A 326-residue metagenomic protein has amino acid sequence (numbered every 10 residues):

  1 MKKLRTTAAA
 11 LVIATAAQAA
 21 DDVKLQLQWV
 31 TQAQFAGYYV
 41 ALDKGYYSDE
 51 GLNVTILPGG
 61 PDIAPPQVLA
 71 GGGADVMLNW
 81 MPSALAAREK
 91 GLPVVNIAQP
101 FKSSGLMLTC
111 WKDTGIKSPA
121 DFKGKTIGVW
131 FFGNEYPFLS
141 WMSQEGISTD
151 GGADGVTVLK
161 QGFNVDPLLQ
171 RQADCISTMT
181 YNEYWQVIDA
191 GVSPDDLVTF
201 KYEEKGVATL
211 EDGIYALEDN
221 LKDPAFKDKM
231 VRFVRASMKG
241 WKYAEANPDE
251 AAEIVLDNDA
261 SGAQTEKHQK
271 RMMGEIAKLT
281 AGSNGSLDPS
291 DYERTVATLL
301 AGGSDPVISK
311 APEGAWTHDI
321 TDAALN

Functional and structural regions predicted by a protein language model:
K2-A10: Sec-dependent signal peptide recognition, specifically the positively charged N-region followed immediately by
A14-A17: N-terminal signal peptide c-region/cleavage motif recognized by signal peptidases
D21, A86-I97, Q172, Q186-Y202 (+1 more regions): Ligand-binding "clamshell"
D22-Q161, P167-Q170, D174-Y181, A208: Short, glycine-/small- and polar/acidic-enriched structural segments that line small-molecule recognition paths
D43, A70, E89, S143-I147 (+7 more regions): Sec-exported extracytoplasmic/periplasmic mature domains
L106-I116, L210-K227: A bilobed periplasmic-binding-protein/Venus flytrap-type ligand-binding module shared by bacterial periplasmic
K222-G303: Secondary-structure end/capping motifs
Y292-N326: Conserved C-terminal helix/tail region of periplasmic/extracytoplasmic solute-binding proteins
